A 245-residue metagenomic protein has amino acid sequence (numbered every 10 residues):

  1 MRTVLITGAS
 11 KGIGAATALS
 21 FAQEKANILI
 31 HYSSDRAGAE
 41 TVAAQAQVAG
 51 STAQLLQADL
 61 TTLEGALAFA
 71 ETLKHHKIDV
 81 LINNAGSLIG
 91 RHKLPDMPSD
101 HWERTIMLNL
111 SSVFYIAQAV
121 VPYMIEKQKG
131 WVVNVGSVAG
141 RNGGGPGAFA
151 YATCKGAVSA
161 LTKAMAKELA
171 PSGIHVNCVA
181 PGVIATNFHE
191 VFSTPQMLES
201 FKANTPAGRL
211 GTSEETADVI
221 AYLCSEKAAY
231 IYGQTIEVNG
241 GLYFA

Functional and structural regions predicted by a protein language model:
S10-K11: Conserved glycine-rich cofactor-binding loop
H92-L94, H101-I106, H189, F201: Substrate-binding pocket helix/loop in short-chain dehydrogenase/reductase
M97, G143-A152, A164: Active-site loop-to-helix junction immediately N-terminal to the catalytic Tyr of the SDR YXXXK motif in Rossmann-fold
A117, C154, T162: Active-site helix of classical SDR
P122, K167-P171, A229: Alpha-helical segment proximal to the catalytic Tyr-Lys
S137: Residue(s) in the substrate-gating loop at a strand-loop-helix junction that position the organic substrate next
A170, H175, I231-G233, N239: Short, small/polar-rich loop/turn modules that mediate ligand/substrate recognition or access, typified
